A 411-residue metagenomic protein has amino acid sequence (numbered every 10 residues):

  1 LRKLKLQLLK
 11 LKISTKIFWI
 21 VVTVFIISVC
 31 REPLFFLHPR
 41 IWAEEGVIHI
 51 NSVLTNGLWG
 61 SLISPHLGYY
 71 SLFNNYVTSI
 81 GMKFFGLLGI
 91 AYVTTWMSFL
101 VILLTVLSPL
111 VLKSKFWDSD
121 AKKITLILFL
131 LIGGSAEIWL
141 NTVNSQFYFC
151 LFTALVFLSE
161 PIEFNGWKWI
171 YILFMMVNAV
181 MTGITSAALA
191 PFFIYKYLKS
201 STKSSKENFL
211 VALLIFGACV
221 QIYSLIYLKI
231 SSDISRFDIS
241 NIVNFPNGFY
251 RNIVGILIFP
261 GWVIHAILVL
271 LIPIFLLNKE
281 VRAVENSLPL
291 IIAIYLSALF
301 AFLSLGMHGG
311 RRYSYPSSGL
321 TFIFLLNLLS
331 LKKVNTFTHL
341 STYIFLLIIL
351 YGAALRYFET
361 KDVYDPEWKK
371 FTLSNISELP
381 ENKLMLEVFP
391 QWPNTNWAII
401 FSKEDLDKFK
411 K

Functional and structural regions predicted by a protein language model:
R2-S135, F164-K168, Y195, S205-I215 (+4 more regions): Intrinsically disordered, polar/acidic, low-complexity terminal segments
L34-F36, S135-L140, T185-A190, S224-S231 (+1 more regions): Short catalytic/ligand-binding loop motif for oxyanion handling, primarily in non-cytosolic enzymes, centered on
S71, S98-P161, M181-T182, W262-I264 (+1 more regions): Membrane-interface micro-motifs in multi-pass membrane enzymes
V156-E160, L189-Y197, L271-L277, S318-V334: Transmembrane alpha-helices and membrane-interface helical segments of multi-pass integral membrane enzymes
K168-F193: Membrane-interface alpha helices of multi-pass inner-membrane proteins
V220-I230, A301-F302, L355-E359: C-terminal TM-helix exit segments that contain a strictly Trp-centered aromatic cap at the helix terminus
S231-N241: Low-complexity repetitive segments in secreted/extracellular proteins
S232, P246-L325, A354: Alpha-helical transmembrane segments and terminal signal-anchor/GPI-anchor hydrophobic tails, characterized by long
